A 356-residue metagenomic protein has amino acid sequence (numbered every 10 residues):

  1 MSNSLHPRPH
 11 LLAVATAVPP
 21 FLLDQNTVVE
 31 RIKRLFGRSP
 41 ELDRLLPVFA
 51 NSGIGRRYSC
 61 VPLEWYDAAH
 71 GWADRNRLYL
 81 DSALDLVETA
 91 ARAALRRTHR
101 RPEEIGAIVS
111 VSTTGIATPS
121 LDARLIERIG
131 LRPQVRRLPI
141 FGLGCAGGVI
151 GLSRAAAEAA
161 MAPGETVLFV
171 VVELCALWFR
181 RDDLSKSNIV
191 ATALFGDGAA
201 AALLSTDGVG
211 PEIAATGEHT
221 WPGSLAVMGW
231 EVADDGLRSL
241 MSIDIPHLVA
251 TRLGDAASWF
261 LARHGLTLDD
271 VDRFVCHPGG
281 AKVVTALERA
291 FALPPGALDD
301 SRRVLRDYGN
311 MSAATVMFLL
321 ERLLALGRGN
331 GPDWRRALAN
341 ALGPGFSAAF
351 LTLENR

Functional and structural regions predicted by a protein language model:
S2-L80, C175, R181-T251, D255-S258 (+2 more regions): Condensing-enzyme catalytic core mediating Claisen C-C bond formation in acyl metabolism
L5, E88, T114-G115, S120 (+6 more regions): Claisen-condensing/thiolase-fold acyl-transfer catalytic domains that form or cleave C-C bonds in fatty acid
H6-P9, P102-G106, P133-R136, M161-V167 (+5 more regions): Short coil/turn connectors at secondary-structure junctions
A50-I105, V109-T113, L121-D122: Metal-dependent C-N hydrolase catalytic cores
A73-L78, S110, R137-I140, S187-I189 (+2 more regions): A short glycine/serine-rich beta->alpha loop
A90-I105, D255-D272, L323-G331: Phosphate/pyrophosphate-binding loops at sites that engage ATP/ADP/AMP, CoA/4′-phosphopantetheine, polyphosphate
F169-F179, W221-V227, A281, R306 (+1 more regions): Acyl-CoA/ACP chain-elongation machinery
